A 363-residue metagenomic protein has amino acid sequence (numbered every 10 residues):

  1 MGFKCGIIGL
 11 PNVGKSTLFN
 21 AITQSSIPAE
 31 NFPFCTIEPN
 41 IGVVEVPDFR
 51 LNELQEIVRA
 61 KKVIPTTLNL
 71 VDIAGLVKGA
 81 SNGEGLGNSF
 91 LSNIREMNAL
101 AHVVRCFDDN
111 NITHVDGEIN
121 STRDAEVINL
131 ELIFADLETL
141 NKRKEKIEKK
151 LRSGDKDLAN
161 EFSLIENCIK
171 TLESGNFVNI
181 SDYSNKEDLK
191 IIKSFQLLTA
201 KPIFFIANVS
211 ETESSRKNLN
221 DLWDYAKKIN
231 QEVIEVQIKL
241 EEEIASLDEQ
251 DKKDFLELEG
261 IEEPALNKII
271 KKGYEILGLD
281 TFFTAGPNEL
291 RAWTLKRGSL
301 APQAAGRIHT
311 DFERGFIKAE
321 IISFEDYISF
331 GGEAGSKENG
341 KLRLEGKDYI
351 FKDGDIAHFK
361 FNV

Functional and structural regions predicted by a protein language model:
M1-T113, T122, I147: Conserved G1/Walker A P-loop phosphate-binding module
G2-I8, V13, F19, E148-I350 (+2 more regions): C-terminal-of-GTPase-core extension/linker across diverse P-loop GTPases
I22-F32, P39-I41, V46-F49, E53 (+15 more regions): Residue-level signal for pocket-adjacent positions within structured domains
Q24, E56, S92, L130 (+5 more regions): Short, intrinsically disordered, mixed-charge
Q24-S25, R50-L51, G75-V77, R105-N111 (+5 more regions): Conserved nucleotide-binding/hydrolysis micro-motifs of P-loop NTPases
F34, D48-L51, I64-L70, E84-M97 (+8 more regions): Amphipathic alpha-helical transducer elements in NTP-driven molecular machines
G83-L86, V115-E118, L219-D221, D248-Q250: Short, glycine/charged-enriched secondary-structure capping and boundary segments
F90-S194, I234: Long, charged N-terminal accessory/stalk domains
